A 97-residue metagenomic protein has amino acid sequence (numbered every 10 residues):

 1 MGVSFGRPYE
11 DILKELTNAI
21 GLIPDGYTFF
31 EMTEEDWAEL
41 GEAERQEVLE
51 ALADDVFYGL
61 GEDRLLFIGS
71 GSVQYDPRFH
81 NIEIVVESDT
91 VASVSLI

Functional and structural regions predicted by a protein language model:
M1-I97: Alpha-helical propensity feature that highlights long, continuous alpha-helices across diverse contexts
